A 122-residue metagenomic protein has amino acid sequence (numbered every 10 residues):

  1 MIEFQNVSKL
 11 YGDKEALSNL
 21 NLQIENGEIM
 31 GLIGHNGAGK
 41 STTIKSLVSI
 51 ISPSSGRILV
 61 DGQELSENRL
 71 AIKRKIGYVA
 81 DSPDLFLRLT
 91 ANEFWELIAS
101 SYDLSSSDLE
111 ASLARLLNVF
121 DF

Functional and structural regions predicted by a protein language model:
K14-E15, L70: Short coil-to-beta microelement around the adenine-binding A-loop and adjacent beta1/P-loop entry of ABC ATPase
H35-G39: Walker A (P-loop) phosphate-binding loop of ABC-type ATPase nucleotide-binding domains
V48: Helix-to-loop junction immediately C-terminal to a conserved catalytic motif
G56-E67, A71-I72: Conserved ABC transporter NBD signature motif
E96, S100, S107-F122: Conserved ABC ATPase "signature" region
